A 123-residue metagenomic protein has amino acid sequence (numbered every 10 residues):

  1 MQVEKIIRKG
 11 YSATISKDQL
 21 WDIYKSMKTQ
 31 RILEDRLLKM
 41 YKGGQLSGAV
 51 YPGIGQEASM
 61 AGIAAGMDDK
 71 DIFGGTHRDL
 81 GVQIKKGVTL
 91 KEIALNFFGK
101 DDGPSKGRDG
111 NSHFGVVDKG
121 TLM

Functional and structural regions predicted by a protein language model:
M1-S59, A65: Conserved acidic/glycine
D35-L38, Q45-M123: Cofactor-binding active-site loop characterized by glycine-rich and histidine/acidic residues
